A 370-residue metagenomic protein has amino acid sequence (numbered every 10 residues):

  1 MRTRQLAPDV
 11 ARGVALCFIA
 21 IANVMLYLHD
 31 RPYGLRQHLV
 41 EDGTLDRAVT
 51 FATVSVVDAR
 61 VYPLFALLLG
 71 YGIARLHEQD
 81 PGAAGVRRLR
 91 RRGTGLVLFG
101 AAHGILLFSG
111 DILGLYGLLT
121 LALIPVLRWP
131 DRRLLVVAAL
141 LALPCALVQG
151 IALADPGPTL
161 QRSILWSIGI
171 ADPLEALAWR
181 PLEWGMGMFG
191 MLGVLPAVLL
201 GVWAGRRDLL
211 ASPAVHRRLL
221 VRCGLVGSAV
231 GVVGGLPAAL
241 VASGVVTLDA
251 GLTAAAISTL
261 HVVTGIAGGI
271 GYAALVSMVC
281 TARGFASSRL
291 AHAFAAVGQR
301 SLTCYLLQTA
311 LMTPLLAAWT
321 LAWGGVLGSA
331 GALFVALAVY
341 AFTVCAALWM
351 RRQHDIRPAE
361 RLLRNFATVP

Functional and structural regions predicted by a protein language model:
M1-Y71: N-terminal signal-anchor module of multipass membrane proteins
I21-N23, V97-I105, L141-I151, A229-A238 (+2 more regions): Aromatic-anchored segments of alpha-helical transmembrane domains
T44-A59, E175-G190, L252-A267: Short aromatic-rich membrane-water interface segments that cap or initiate transmembrane helices in multi-pass membrane
P63-E78, G114-P125, G187-S212, T264-F285: Specific transmembrane alpha-helix
V86-R87, A122-L141, W203-S228: Solvent-exposed interhelical
A139-R207: Long hydrophobic alpha-helical segments that form multi-pass transmembrane helix bundles in integral membrane proteins
V246-D355: Alpha-helical transmembrane segments of multi-pass integral membrane proteins
D355-P370: Membrane-proximal cytoplasmic C-terminal regulatory module of class A 7TM GPCRs
